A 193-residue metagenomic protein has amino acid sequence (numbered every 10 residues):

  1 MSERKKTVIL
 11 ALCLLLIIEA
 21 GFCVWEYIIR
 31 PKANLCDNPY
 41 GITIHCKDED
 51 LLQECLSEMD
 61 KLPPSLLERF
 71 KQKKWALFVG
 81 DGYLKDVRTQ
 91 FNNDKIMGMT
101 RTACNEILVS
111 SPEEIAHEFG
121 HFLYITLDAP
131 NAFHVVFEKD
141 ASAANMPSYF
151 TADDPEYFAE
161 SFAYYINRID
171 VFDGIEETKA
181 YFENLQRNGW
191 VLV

Functional and structural regions predicted by a protein language model:
M1-L16: N-terminal Sec-pathway targeting helices
R4-T7, L52, T178: Short amphipathic alpha-helical segments that mediate assembly, nucleic-acid/protein binding, or membrane association
L16-I17, A152: Residue-level signal for mature regions of secreted extracellular proteins and peptides
I18-L35: Membrane-interface motif at the C-terminal end of an N-terminal transmembrane signal
K32-L56: Long, hydrophobic/aromatic N-terminal blocks
N34-N38, I42, L66-V193: Active-site-flanking segments in enzyme catalytic domains
K47-K74: Zn2+-dependent metallopeptidase catalytic core
